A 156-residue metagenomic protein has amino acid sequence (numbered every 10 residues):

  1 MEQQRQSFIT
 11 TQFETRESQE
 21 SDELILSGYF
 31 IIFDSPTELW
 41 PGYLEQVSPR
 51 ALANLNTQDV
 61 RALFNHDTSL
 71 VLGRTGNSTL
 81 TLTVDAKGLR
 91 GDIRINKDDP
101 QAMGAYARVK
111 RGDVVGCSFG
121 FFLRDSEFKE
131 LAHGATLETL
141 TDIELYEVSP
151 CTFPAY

Functional and structural regions predicted by a protein language model:
M1-Y156: Signature of dsDNA virion morphogenesis modules
